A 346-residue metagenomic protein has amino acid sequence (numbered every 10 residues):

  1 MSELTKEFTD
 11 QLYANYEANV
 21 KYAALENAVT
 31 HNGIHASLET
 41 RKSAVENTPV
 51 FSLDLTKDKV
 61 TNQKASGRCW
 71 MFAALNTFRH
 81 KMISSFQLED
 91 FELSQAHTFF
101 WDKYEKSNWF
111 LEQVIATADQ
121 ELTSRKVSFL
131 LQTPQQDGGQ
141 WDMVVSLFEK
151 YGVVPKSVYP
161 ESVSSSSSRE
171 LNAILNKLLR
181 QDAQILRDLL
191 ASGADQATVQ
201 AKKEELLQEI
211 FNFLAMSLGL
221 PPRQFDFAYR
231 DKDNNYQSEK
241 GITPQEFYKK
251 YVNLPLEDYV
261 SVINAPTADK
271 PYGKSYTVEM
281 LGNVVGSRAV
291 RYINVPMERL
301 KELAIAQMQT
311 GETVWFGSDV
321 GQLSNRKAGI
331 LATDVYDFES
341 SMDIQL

Functional and structural regions predicted by a protein language model:
M1-Q63, M71-L346: Structured alpha-helical subdomains that flank or immediately precede key functional sites
G67: Catalytic cores of glycan-processing enzymes that make or break glycosidic bonds
